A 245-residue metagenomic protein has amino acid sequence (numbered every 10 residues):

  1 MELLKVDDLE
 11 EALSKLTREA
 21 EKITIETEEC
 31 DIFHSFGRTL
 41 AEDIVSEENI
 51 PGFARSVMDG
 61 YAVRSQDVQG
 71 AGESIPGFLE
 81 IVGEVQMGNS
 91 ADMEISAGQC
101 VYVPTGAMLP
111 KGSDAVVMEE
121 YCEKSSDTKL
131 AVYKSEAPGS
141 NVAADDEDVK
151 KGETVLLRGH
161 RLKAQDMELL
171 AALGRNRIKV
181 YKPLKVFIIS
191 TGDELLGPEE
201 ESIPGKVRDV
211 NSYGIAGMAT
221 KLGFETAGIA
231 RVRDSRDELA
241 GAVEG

Functional and structural regions predicted by a protein language model:
M1-E73: Short, low-complexity N-terminal leaders and the immediately following helix N-cap/first helix
E2-L4, Y61-A230: Short, glycine/charged-enriched hinge/interface segments at domain edges or termini
L13-T17, F36, V82, E119 (+2 more regions): A generic alpha-helix structural signal
D148, E244-G245: Short, surface-exposed amphipathic charged segments that create phosphate/polyanion-binding patches used for binding
V232-E244: Structural motif
